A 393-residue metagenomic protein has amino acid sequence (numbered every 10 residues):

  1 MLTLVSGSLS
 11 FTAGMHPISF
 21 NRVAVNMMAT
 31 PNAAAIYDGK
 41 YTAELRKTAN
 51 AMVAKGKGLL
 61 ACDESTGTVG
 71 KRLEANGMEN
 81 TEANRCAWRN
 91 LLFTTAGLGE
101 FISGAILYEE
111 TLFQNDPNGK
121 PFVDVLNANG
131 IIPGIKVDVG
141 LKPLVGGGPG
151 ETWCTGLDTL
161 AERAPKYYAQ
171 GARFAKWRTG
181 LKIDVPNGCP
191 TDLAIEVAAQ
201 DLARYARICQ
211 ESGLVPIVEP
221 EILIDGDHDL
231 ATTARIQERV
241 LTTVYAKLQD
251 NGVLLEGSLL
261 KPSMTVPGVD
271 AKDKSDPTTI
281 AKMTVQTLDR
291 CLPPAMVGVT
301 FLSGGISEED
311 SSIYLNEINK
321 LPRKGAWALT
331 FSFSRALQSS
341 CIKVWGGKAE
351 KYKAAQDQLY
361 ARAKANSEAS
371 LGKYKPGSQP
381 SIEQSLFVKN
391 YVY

Functional and structural regions predicted by a protein language model:
M1-P17: N-terminal chloroplast transit peptides
S10, G14, M27-A33: Proteolytic processing junctions in secreted/extracellular precursors, especially proprotein convertase/trypsin-like
A29-Q170, I183, D273, P277 (+4 more regions): Alpha/beta catalytic barrel-like cores
T81, W177, V218, L260 (+1 more regions): Conserved, mostly hydrophobic/aromatic
A105, A175, P216-I217, S258 (+1 more regions): Hydrophobic residues within beta-strands of alpha/beta enzymes
E110, G180-K182, E219-L223, S263-T265 (+1 more regions): An acidic- and aromatic-residue-enriched active-site/binding cleft used to recognize and process polar
D158-L248: Helix-rich catalytic cores of soluble enzyme domains
I224-A295: Catalytic core of soluble alpha/beta enzymes
